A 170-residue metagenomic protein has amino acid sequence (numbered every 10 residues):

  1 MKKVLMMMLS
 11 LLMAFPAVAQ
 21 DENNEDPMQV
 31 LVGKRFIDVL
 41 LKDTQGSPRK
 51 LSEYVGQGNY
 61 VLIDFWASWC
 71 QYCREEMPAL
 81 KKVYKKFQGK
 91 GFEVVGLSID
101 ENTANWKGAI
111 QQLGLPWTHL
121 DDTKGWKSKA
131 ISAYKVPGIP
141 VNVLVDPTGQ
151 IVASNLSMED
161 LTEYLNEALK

Functional and structural regions predicted by a protein language model:
M1-L40: N-terminal targeting signals for export/organelle localization
R35, K85-K127, S132-I139: Conserved segment of the thioredoxin-like fold in thiol-based oxidoreductases
L40-Y60: A short beta-strand-turn-helix
G56-Y60, K90-F92, L115-P116, P147: Loop/turn elements at helix/coil->beta-strand transitions in domains of secreted/extracellular proteins
F65-K82: Conserved redox-active cysteine motifs that mediate thiol-disulfide chemistry, especially di-cysteine Cys-X(1-2)-Cys
P78-K85, A104, G108, E159 (+1 more regions): Solvent-exposed, polar/charged alpha-helical surfaces in well-ordered, non-transmembrane soluble domains, broadly
L115, D122-A168: Thiol/disulfide oxidoreductase modules built on the thioredoxin-like
